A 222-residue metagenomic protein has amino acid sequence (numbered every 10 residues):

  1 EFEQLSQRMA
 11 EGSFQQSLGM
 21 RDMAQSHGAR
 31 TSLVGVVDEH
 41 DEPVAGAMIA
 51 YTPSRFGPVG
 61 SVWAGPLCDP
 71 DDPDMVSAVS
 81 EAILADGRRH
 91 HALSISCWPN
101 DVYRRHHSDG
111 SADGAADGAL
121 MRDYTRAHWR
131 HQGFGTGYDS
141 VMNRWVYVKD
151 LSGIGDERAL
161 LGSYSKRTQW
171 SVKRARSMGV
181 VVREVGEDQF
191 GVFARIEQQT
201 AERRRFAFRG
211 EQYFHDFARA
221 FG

Functional and structural regions predicted by a protein language model:
E1-H40, V44-F56, D101-D109, W129-G222: A conserved beta-strand-loop-helix scaffold within acyl/acetyltransferase catalytic domains
G57-D139: Acyl-donor binding region in acyl/amide transferases
